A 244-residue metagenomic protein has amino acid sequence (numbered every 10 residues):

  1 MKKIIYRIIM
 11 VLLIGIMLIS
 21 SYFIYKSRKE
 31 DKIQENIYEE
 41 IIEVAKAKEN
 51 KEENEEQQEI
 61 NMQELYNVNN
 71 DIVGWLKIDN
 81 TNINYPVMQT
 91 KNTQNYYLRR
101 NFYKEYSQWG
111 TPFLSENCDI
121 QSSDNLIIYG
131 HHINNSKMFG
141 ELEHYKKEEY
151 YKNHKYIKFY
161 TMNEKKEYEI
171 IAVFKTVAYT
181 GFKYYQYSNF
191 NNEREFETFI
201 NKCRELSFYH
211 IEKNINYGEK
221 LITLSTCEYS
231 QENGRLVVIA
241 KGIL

Functional and structural regions predicted by a protein language model:
M1-L13: N-terminal Sec-pathway targeting helices
M17-L244: Solvent-exposed, non-transmembrane regions of membrane-associated and secreted proteins
